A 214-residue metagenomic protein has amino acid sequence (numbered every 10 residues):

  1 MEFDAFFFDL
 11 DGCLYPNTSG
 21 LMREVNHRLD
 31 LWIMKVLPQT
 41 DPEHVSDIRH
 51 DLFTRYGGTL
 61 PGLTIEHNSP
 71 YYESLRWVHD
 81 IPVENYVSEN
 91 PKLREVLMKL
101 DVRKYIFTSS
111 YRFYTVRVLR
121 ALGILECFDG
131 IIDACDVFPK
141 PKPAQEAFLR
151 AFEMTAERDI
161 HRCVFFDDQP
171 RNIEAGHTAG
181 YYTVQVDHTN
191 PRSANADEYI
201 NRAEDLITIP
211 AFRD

Functional and structural regions predicted by a protein language model:
M1-D4, M98, Y111-D214: Asp-based, Mg2+/Mn2+-dependent phosphohydrolase catalytic module
E2-R94, F113: N-terminal helical cap/lid subdomain that shapes the substrate entry/recognition surface in HAD-like hydrolases
P16, I106-T108, Q185: Hydrophobic residues in well-ordered beta-strands that form the structural core
S69, V102, Y181: Short glycine/serine/threonine/alanine-rich loop segments
E89, F107, K140: Residue-level marker of regulatory loop/turn positions in helix-turn-helix DNA-binding domains and in histidine
N90-P91, K99-K104, D167: Non-catalytic interaction surface on structured domains
